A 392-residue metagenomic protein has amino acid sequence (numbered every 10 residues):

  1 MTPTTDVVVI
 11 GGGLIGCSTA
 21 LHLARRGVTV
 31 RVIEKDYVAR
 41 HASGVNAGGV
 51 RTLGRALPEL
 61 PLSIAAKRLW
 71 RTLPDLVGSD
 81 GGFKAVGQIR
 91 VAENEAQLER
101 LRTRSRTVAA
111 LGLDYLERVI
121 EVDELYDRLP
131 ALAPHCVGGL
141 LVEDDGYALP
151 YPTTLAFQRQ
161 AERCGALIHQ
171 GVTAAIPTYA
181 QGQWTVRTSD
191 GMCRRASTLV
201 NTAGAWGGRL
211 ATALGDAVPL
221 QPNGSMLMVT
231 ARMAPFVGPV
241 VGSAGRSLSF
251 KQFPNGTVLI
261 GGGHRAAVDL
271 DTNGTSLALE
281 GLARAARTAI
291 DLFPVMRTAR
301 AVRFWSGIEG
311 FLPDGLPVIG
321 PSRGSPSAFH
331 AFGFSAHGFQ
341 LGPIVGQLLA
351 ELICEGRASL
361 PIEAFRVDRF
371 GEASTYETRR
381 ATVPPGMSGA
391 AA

Functional and structural regions predicted by a protein language model:
T5-R31: N-terminal Rossmann-like FAD-binding beta1-loop-alpha1 element of flavoenzymes
A24-G44: Glycine-rich FAD pyrophosphate-binding loop
R40, C193-V237, L360: Central helical "cap/lid" subdomain
G48-R128, S247, T288-A289: Dinucleotide-binding Rossmann-like beta1-alpha1 core, especially the glycine-rich loop that anchors the ADP
G81-R90, L116-V122, Y126-C164, A266-D271 (+2 more regions): Helix-loop-beta segment of a Rossmann-like dinucleotide-binding subdomain
L140-S197: Helical element adjacent to the flavin cofactor pocket in flavoenzyme catalytic cores
R232-A328: Active-site lid/adjacent beta-loop-alpha segment flanking the redox-cofactor pocket in flavoenzymes
I290-A392: C-terminal catalytic lobe of FAD-dependent flavoproteins
